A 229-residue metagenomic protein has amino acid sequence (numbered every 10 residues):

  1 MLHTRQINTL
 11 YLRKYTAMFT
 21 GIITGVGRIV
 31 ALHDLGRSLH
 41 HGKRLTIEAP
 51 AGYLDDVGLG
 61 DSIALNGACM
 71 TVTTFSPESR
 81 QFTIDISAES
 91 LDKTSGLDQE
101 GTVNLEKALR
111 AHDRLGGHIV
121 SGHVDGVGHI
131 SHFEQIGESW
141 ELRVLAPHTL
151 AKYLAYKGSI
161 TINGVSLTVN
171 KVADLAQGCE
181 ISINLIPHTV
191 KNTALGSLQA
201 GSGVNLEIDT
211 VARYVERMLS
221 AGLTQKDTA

Functional and structural regions predicted by a protein language model:
M1-A17: N-terminal amphipathic/basic-hydrophobic helices that include classical n-h-c signal peptides and signal-anchor
K14-A229: Conserved loop->alpha-helix
